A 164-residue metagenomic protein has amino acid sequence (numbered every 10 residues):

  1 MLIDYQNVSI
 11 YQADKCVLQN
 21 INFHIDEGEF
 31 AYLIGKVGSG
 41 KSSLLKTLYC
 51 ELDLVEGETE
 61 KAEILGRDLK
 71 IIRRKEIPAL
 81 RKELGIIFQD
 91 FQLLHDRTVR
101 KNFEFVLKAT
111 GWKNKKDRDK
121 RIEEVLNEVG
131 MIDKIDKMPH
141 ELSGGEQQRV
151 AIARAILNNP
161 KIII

Functional and structural regions predicted by a protein language model:
I34-K36: The feature captures the beta-strand-to-loop junction immediately N-terminal to the Walker
Y49: Helix-to-loop junction immediately C-terminal to a conserved catalytic motif
L69-G85: ABC ATPase NBD coupling module
D96-F105: Short coil-to-helix segment of the ABC ATPase nucleotide-binding domain corresponding to the Q-loop/switch region
M138-L142, E146: Conserved ABC ATPase signature
I152: Hydrophobic anchor residue at the start of the ABC signature
L157-K161: A short, proline-enriched helix->beta-strand linker immediately N-terminal to the Walker B motif in ABC-type P-loop
